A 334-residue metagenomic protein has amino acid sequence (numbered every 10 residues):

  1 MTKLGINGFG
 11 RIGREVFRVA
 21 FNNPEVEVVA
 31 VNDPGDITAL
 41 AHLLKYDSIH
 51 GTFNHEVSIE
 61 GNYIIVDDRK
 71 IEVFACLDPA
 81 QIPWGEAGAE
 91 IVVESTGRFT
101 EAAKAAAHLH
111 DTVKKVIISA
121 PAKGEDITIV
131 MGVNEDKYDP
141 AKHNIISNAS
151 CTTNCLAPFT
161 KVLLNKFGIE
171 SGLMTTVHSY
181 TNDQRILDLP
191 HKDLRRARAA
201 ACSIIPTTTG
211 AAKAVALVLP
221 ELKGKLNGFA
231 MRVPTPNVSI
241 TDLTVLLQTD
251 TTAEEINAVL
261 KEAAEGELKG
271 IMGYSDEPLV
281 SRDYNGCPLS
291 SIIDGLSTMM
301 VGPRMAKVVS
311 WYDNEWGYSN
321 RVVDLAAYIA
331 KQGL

Functional and structural regions predicted by a protein language model:
M1-A197, D324, K331-G333: N-terminal Rossmann-like NAD(P) cofactor-binding subdomain of oxidoreductases, focused on the glycine-rich
N7, R11, G35-T38, A87 (+13 more regions): Conserved active-site and cofactor/substrate-binding residues in soluble primary-metabolism enzymes
I64, I129-M131, I145, L187 (+5 more regions): Short clusters of hydrophobic/aromatic residues that line enzyme substrate/ligand-binding pockets
Y138-P140, R196, V233-S239, M300-P303: Short, flexible turn/loop "capping" segments at secondary-structure junctions
K142-H143, A199-A201, V238-D242, M305-K307: Short, solvent-exposed beta-strand edge segments and adjacent coil->beta transition regions
N165, I169-P236: Acidic, glycine-rich segments within the central catalytic cores of soluble metabolic enzymes that bind/position
G228, I240, T244-L334: C-terminal active-site/capping subdomain that shapes the small-molecule cofactor and substrate pocket of enzyme
